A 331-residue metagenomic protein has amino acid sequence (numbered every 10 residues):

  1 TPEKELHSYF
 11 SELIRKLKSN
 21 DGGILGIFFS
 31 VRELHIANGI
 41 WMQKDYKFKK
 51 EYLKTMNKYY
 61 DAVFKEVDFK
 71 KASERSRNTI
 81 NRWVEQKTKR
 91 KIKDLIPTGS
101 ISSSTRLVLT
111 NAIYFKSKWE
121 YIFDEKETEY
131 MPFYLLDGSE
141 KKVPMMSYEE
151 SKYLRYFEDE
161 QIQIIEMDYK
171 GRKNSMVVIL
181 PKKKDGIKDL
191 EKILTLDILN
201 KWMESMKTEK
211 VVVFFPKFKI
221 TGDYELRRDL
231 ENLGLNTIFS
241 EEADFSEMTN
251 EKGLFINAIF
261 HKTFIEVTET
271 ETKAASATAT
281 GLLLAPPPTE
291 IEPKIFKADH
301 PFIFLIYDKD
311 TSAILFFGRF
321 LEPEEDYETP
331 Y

Functional and structural regions predicted by a protein language model:
K4-K184, E204-T289, P293: Non-catalytic, conformational "gating/processing" segments within enzyme and secreted inhibitor domains
G281-L283, F320-P323: Short, solvent-exposed aromatic-acidic interface loops
I295-H300: Short loop/turn motifs at secondary-structure junctions and domain boundaries
F304-I306: Generic short beta-strand
L315-G318: A structural microfeature
P323-Y331: A short, polar/charged loop-to-alpha-helix boundary motif
